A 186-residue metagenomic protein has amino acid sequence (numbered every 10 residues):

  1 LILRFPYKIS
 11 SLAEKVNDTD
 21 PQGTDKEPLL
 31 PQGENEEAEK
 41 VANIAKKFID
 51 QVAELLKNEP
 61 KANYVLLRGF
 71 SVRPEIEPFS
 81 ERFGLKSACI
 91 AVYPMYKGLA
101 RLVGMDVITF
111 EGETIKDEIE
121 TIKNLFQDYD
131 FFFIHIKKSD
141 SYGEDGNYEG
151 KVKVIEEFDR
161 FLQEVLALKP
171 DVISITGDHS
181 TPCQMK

Functional and structural regions predicted by a protein language model:
L1-K186: Feature captures the catalytic ectodomains and active-site-proximal regions of enzymes that hydrolyze or transfer
